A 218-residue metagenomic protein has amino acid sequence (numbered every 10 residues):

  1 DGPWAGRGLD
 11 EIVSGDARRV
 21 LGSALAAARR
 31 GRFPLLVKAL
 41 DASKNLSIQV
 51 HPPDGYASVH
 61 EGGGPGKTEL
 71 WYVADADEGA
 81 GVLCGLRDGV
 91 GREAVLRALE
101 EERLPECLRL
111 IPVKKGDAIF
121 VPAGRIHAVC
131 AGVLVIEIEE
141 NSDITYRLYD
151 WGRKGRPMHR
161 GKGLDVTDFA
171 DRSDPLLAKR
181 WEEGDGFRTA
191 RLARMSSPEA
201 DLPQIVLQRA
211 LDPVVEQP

Functional and structural regions predicted by a protein language model:
D1-V90, D150-A193: Transition-metal
F33, K44, G66-E69, K115 (+3 more regions): A generic structural signal for well-ordered coil/turn residues at beta-strand boundaries that shape enzyme active-site
I48-H51, P112-A131, E140: Conserved metal-binding segment of the jelly-roll/cupin
Y56-A57, G79-C84, V90-V95, V121-P122 (+2 more regions): Short, well-ordered, mixed-charge alpha-helical segments that flank or form enzyme active sites
T68, C130-V133: Short edge beta-strand segments in beta-sheet-rich domains
V90-F120, S142: Active-site glycine-rich loop that binds ribose-phosphate moieties when present
P105-P112, V133-P218: Fe(II)/2-oxoglutarate
